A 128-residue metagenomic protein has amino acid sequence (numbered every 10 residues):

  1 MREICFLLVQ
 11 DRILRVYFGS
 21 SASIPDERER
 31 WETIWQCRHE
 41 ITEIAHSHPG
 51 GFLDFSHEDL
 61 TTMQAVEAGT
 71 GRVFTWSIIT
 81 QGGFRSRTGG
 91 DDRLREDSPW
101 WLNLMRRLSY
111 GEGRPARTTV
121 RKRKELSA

Functional and structural regions predicted by a protein language model:
M1-I41, P49-A128: Conserved beta-strand-loop surface patch within small alpha/beta domains used for substrate/adaptor or ligand engagement
